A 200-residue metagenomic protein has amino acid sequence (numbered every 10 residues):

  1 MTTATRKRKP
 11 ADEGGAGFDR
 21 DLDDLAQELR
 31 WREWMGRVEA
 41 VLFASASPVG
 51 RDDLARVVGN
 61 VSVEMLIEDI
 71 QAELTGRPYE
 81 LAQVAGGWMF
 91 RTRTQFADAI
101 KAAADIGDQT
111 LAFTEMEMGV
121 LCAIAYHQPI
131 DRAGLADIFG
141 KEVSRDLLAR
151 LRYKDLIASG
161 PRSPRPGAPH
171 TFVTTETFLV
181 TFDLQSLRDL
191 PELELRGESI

Functional and structural regions predicted by a protein language model:
T3, A11-L29, D98-Q109: Short, Lys/Arg-enriched N-terminal segment that forms or immediately precedes the first helix of a structured domain
E33-G76: Short, highly charged
M35-S47, T110-I130, G134: Short amphipathic alpha-helical interface segments
P48-V57, Q128-F139, S159: Short acidic, hydrophobic short linear motifs in intrinsically disordered regions
V61-I70, F139-K154, P166-P169: Short amphipathic alpha-helical interaction segments
A72-Q83, K154-P164: A short, conserved structural fragment
A82-A102, R162-Q185: Short, cationic-aromatic polyanion-contact patches
A97-E115, E176-I200: Short, amphipathic alpha-helical interaction segments positioned at domain boundaries
